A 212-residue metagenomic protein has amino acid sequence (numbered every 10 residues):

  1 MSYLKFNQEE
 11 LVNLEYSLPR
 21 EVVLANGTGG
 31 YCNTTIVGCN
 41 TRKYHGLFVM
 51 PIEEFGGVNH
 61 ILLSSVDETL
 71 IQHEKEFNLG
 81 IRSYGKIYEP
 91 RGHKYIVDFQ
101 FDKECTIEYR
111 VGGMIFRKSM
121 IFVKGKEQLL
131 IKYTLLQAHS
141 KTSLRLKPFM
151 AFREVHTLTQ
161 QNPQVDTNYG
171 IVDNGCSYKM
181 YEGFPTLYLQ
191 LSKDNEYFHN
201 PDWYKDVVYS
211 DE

Functional and structural regions predicted by a protein language model:
M1-E212: Terminal accessory carbohydrate-recognition/targeting modules of carbohydrate-active enzymes
